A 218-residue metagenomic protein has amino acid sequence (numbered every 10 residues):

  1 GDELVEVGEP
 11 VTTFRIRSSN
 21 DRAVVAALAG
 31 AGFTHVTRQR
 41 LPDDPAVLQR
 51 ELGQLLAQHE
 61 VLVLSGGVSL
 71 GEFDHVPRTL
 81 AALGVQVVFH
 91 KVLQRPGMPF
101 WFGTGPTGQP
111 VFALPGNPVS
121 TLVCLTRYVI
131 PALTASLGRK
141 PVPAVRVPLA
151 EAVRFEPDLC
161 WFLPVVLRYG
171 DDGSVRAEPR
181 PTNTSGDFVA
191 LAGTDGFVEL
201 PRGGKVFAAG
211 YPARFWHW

Functional and structural regions predicted by a protein language model:
G1, L62-V76, P115: Glycine-rich beta-strand-to-loop/alpha-helix junction loops that act as flexible
G1-L64: Phosphate-binding glycine-rich loops and their immediate beta-loop-alpha structural context
L4, S69-L70, S120, V206: Glycine-rich nucleotide phosphate-binding loop and flanking beta-alpha elements of Rossmann-like dinucleotide-binding
V7-V11, L48-R50, D74-V76, T104 (+1 more regions): Short acidic, glycine/serine/threonine-rich loops at helix termini
T13-F14, R40-L41, S65-S69, H90-L93 (+1 more regions): Glycine- and other small-residue-rich loops at beta-strand/loop junctions that grip anionic moieties
D43-G53, L70-K91, F100: Short catalytic-site patches enriched in acidic/histidine residues that coordinate or position cofactors/metals
T79-W218: Flexible glycine/proline-rich
